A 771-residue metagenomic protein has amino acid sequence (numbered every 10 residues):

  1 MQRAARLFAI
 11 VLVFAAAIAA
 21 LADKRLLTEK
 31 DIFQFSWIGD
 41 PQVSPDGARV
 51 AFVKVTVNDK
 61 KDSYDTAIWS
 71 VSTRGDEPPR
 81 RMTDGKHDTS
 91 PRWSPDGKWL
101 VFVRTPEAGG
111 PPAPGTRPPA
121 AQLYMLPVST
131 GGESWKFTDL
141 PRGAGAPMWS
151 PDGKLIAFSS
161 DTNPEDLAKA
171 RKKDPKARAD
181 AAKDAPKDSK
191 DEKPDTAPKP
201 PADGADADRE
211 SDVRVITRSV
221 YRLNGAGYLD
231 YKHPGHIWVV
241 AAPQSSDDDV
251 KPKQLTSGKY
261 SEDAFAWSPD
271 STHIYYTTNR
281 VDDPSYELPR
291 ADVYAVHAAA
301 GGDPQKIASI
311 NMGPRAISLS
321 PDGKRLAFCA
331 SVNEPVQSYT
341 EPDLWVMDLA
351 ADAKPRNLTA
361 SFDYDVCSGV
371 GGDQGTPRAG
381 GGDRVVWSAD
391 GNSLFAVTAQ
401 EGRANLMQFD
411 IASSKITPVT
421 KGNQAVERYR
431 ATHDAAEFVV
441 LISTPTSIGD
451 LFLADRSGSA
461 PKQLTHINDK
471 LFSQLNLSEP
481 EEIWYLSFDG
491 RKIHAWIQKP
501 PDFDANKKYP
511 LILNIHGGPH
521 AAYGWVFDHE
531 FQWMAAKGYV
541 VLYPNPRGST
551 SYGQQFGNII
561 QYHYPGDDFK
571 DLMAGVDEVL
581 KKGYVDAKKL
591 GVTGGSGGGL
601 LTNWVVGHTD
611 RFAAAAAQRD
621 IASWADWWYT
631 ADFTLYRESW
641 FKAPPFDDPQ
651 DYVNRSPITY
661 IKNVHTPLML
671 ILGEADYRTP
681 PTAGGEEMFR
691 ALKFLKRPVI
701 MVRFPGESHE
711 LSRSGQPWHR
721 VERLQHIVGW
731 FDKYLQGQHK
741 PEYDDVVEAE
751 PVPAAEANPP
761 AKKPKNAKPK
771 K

Functional and structural regions predicted by a protein language model:
D23-T56, K60-D62, T66-I68: Mature N-terminal segment immediately following signal peptide/propeptide cleavage in secreted/periplasmic
F35-V50, G85-V103, E133-W135, D139-A157 (+13 more regions): Conserved beta-propeller blade repeats
T56-K60, P106-P111, N163-D166, V281-P284 (+3 more regions): Short glycine/acidic-enriched loop and turn motifs that connect beta-strands
D65-T66, G110-A121, D161-D247, T277 (+6 more regions): Predominantly five- to eight-bladed beta-propeller fold
T73-D76, V128-G131, A242-S246, H297-G301 (+3 more regions): Short loop/turn segments that connect beta-strands within beta-propeller blades
W93-A179: Hydrophobic or amphipathic alpha-helical targeting/insertion segments
V281-D282, Y364, G458-S459, H466-K588 (+2 more regions): Cap/lid segment of the alpha/beta-hydrolase catalytic domain
E530, A536-K537, Y543-K771: Active-site-proximal cap/loop segments of hydrolase catalytic domains
